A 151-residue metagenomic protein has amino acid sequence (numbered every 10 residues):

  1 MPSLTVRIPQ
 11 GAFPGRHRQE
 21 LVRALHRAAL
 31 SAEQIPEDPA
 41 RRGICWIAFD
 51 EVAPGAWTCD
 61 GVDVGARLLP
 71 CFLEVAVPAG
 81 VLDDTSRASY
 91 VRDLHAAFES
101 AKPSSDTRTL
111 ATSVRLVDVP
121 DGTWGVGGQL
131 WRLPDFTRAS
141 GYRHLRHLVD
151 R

Functional and structural regions predicted by a protein language model:
M1-R151: A domain-level signal for the structural core that forms small-molecule/cofactor-binding pockets and catalytic centers
